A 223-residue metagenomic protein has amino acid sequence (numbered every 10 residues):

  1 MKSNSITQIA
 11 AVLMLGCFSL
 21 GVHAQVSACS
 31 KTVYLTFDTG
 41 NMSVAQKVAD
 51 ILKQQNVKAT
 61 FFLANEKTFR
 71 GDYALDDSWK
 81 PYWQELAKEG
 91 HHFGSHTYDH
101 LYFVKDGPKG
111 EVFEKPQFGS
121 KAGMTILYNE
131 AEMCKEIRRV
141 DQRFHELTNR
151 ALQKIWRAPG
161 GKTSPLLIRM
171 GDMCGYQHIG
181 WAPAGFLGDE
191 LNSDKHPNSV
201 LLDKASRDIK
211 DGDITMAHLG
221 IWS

Functional and structural regions predicted by a protein language model:
M1-A10: Bacterial N-terminal signal peptides that target proteins for export
A10-S19: Bacterial N-terminal signal peptides
L20-A24: Sec/Tat signal peptide C-region and signal peptidase I cleavage site
Q25-Y128, E136-K154: Active-site beta->alpha N-cap acidic-glycine motif
H92-H100, G161-T163, M216-L219: Histidine-centered catalytic micro-motifs
L147-G171: Basic- and aromatic-lined ligand-binding clefts that recognize polyanionic substrates
K162-D208: His/Asp/Glu-enriched short active-site or ligand-binding loop at hydrolase and phosphoryl-transfer sites
D203-S223: Catalytic grooves of carbohydrate-active enzymes
